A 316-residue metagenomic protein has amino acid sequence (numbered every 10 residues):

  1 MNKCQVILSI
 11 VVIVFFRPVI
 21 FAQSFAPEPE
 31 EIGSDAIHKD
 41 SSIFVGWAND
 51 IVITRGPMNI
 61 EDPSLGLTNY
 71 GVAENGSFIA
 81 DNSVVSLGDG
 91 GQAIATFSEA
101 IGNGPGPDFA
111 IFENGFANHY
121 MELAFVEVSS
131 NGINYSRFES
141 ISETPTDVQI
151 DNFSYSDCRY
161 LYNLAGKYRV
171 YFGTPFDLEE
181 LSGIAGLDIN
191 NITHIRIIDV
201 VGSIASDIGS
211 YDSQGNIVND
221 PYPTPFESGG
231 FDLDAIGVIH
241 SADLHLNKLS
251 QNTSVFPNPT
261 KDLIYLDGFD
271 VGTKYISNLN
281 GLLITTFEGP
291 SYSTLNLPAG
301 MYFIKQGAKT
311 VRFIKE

Functional and structural regions predicted by a protein language model:
M1-S24, F303: Bacterial Sec-dependent N-terminal signal peptides
Q23-A124, R137-S241: A domain-level signal for the mature, folded cores of soluble proteins
G90, I133, Q306-K309: Glycine-centered tight beta-turn/hairpin loop motif at sheet-sheet or coil-to-beta transitions
A124-V126, K274: Short beta-strand elements bearing conserved aromatic residues within extracellular beta-rich modules
G132-E139, L282-F287: Surface-exposed loop/edge segments in extracytoplasmic proteins
I236, N247-K248: A detector of the onset of the first functional module/processed chain
K248-E316: C-terminal outer-membrane/trafficking sorting elements
